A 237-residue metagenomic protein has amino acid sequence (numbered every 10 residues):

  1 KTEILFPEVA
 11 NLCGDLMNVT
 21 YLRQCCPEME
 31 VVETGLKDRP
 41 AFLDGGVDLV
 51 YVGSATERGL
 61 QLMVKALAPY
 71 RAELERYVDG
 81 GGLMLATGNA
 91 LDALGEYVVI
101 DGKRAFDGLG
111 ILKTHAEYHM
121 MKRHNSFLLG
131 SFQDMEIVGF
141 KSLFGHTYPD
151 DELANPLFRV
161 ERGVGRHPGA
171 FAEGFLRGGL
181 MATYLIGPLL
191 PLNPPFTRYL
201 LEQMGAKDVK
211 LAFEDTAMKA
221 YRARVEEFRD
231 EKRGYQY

Functional and structural regions predicted by a protein language model:
K1-D79, P191-Y237: N-terminal beta1-alpha1 cap of cysteine-dependent amidohydrolase-like domains
F6-E8, F144-H146, G187-L189: Glycine-rich beta-alpha junction loops
E33, L85-G88, K141, Y184: A structural signal for short, well-ordered beta-strand segments and their strand-loop junctions that often border
L49-G53, L85, A182-Y184: Structural motif
T56-D134: Cysteine-nucleophile active-site neighborhood
E57-R58, L91-A93, H146-Y148, L189-P191: Glycine-rich nucleotide phosphate-binding loop and flanking beta-alpha elements of Rossmann-like dinucleotide-binding
D101-E173: Pocket-forming structural segment of enzyme catalytic cores
H167-A206: A glycine-centered loop/beta-turn motif at secondary-structure junctions
